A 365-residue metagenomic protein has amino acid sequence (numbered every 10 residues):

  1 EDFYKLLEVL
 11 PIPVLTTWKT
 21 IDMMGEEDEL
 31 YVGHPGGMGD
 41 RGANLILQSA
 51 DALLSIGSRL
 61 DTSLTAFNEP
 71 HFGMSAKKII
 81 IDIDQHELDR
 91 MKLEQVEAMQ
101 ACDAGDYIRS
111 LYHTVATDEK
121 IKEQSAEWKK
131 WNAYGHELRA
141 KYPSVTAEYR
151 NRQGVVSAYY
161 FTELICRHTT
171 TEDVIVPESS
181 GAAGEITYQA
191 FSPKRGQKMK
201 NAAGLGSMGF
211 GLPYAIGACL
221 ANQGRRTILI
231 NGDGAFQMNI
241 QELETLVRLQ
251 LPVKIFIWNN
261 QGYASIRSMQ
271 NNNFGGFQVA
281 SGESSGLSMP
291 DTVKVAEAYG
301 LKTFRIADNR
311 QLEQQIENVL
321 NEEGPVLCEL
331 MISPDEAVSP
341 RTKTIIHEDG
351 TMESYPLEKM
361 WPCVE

Functional and structural regions predicted by a protein language model:
E1-L6, A66-E69, L164, E242-T245 (+1 more regions): A short acidic, amphipathic alpha-helical/loop segment
E1-T17, A52, T171: Catalytic alpha/large subunits of respiratory electron-transfer oxidoreductases, centered on bis-MGD molybdoenzymes
F3, A133-P213, A218: Active-site diphosphate/adenylate-binding microenvironment
K5-P11, T65-Q85, G196, P340-P356: A short, gly/pro- and small-residue-rich
I12-W18, I79-D82, I255-W258: Short internal beta-strands
L15-T17, S55-I56, Q100, I175-S179 (+3 more regions): General beta-strand structural signal in soluble alpha/beta enzymes
T20-W131, I316, L320: Glycine-rich, acidic loop regions that bind phosphate or pyrophosphate groups
G37-M38, S49, V96-A101, G105-L111 (+2 more regions): Thiamine diphosphate
